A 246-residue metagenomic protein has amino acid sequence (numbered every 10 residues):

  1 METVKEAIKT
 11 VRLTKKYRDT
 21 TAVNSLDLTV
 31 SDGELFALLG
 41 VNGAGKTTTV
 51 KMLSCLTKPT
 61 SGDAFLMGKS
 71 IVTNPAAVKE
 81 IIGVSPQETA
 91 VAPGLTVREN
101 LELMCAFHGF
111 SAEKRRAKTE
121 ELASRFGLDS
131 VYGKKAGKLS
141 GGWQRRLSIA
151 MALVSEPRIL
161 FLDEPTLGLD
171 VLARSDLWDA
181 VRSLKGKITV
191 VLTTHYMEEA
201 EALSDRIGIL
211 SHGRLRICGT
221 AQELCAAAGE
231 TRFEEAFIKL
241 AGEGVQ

Functional and structural regions predicted by a protein language model:
G62-T73, A77-V78: Conserved ABC transporter NBD signature motif
G94, K135-G142: Conserved ABC ATPase signature
E102, A106, E113-V131: Conserved ABC ATPase "signature" region
E156: Conserved catalytic motifs of ABC-family nucleotide-binding domains
L160-E164: Catalytic Walker B motif of ABC-type/P-loop ATPase nucleotide-binding domains
C218-G219: ABC ATPase "signature
